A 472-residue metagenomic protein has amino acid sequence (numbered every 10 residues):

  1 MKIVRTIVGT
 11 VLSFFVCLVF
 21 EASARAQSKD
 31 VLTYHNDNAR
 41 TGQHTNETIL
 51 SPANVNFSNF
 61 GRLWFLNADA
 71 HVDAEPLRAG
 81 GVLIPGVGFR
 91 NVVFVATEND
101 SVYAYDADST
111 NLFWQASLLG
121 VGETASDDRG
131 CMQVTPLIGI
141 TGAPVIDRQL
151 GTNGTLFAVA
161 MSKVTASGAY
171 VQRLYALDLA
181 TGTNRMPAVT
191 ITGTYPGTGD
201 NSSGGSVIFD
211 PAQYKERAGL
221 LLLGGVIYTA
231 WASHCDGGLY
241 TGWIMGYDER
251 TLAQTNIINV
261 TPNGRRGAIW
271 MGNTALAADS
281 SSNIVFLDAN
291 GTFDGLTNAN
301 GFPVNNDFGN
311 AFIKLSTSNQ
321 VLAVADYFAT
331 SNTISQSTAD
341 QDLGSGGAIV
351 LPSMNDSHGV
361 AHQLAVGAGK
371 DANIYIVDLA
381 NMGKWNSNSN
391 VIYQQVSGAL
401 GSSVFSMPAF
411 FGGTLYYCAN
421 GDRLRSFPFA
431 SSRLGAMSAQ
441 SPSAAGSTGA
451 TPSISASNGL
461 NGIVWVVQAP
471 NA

Functional and structural regions predicted by a protein language model:
M1-G9: N-terminal secretory signal peptides that target proteins for export/translocation
K2, R25-A26: Intrinsically disordered, low-complexity and often Lys/Arg-enriched segments
V8-E21: Bacterial N-terminal signal peptides
V19, S23-R25, T33, N153 (+3 more regions): Intrinsically disordered, low-complexity regions enriched for glutamine and histidine
Q27-N355, H362-W385, L400-F427, G449-A456 (+1 more regions): Mobile, glycine-rich extracellular loop/lid and propeptide segments that shape or gate substrate/ligand access
N386-G401, A436-A444: Inter-blade linker and blade-boundary elements of WD-repeat/beta-propeller domains
L424-G446: Flexible internal linker/loop segments at domain or repeat junctions
